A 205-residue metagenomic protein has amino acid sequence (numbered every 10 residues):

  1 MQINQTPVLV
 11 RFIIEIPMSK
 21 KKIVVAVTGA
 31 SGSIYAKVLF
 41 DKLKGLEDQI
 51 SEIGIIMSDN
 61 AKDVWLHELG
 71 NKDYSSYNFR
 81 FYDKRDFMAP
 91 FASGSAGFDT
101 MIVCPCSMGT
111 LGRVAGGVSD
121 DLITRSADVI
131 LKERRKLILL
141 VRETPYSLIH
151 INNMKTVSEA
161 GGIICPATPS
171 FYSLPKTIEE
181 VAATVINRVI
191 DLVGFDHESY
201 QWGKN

Functional and structural regions predicted by a protein language model:
M1-P17: N-terminal amphipathic/basic-hydrophobic helices that include classical n-h-c signal peptides and signal-anchor
S19-I138, T144-N205: A cross-family phosphate/adenosyl-ligand binding-site feature
